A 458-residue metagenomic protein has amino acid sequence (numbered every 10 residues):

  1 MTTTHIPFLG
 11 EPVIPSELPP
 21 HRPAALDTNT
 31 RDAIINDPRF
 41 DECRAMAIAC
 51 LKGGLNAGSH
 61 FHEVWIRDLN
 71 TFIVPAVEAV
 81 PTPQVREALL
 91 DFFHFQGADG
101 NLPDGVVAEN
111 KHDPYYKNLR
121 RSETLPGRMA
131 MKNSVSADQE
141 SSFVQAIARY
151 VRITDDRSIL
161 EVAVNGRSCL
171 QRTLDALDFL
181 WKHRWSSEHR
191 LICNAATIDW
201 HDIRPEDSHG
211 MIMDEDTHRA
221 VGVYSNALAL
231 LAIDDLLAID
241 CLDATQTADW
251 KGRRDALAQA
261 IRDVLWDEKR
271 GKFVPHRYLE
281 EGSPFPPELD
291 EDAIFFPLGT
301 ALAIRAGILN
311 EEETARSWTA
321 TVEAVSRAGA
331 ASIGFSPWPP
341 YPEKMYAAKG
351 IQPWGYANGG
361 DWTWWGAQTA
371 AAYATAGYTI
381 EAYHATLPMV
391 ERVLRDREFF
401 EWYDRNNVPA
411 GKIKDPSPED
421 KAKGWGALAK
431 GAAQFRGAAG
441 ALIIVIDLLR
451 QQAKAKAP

Functional and structural regions predicted by a protein language model:
I6-L26, I34-M46, P103-D104, E188-C193 (+5 more regions): Catalytic cores of carbohydrate-active enzymes
P7-L9, P15, P20-A148, R152 (+3 more regions): Substrate-binding groove/exosite segments of carbohydrate-active enzymes
P38-L55, P81-P103, D113-K117, R152 (+4 more regions): Long, well-ordered core segments of solenoidal/helical folds
G53-H60, H112-S142, A148-R149, R157-E161 (+6 more regions): The feature captures the catalytic groove of carbohydrate-active enzymes
R67, Q84-E87, S168-D175, Y224-L231 (+8 more regions): Generic recognition of stable, solvent-exposed alpha-helical segments in well-folded globular domains
A79, Y150-I153, L236-I239, L257 (+1 more regions): TPR/TPR-like alpha-solenoid repeats
P83, T154-R157, D240-A244, I380 (+1 more regions): Long alpha-helical scaffolds in large eukaryotic adaptor/regulatory proteins, encompassing alpha-solenoid repeat systems
E323-S326, G355, Q368-P458: Non-catalytic C-terminal accessory modules of carbohydrate-active enzymes
